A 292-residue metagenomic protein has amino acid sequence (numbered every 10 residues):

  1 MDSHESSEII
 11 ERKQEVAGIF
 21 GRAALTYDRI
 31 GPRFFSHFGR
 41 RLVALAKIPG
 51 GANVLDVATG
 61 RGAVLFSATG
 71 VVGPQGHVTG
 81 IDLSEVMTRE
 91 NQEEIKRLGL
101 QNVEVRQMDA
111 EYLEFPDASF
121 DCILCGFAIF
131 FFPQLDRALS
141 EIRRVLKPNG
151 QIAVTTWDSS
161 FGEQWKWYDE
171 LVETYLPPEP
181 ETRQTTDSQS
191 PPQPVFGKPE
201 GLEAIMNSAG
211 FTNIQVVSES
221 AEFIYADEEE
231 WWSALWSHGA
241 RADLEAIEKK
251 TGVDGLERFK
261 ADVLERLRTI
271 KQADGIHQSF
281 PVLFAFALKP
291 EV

Functional and structural regions predicted by a protein language model:
D2-V16, R61-A63, S190-V292: Conserved Class I S-adenosyl-L-methionine
A23-P32: Class I SAM-dependent methyltransferase Rossmann-like catalytic core, especially the SAM/SAH-binding loop
R33-A52, S67: Conserved alpha-helix/loop element of class I SAM-dependent methyltransferases that forms part of the SAM/SAH-binding
N53-L113, R137: Class I SAM-dependent methyltransferase SAM/SAH-binding core
E111-C122: A short acidic, Gly/Pro-enriched loop at the edge of an enzyme's catalytic core that lines a small-molecule cofactor
D121-D136, D158: A short SAM/SAH-binding and catalytic strip from SAM-dependent methyltransferases
D136-Q151: A short glycine-rich, Lys/Arg-flanked "PGG" loop and its adjoining helix->strand segment in the class I
Q151-P180: Conserved class I S-adenosyl-L-methionine
